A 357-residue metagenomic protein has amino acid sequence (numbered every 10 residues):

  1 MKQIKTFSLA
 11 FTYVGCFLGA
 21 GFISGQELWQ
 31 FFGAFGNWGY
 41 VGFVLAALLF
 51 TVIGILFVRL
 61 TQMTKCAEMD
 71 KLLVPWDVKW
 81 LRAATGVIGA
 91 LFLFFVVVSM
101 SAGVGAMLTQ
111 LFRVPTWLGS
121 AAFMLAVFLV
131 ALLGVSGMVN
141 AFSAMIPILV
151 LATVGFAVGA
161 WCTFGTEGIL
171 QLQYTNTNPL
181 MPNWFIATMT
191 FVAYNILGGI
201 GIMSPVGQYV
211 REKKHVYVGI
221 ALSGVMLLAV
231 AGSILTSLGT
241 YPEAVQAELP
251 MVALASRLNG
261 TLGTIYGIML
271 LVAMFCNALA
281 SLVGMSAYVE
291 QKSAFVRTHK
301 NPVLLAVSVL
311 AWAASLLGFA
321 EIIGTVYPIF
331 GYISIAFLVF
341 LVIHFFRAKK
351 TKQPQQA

Functional and structural regions predicted by a protein language model:
K2-I4, A34-G39, T64-F92, Q110-T116 (+2 more regions): Transmembrane-helix boundary/entry motifs in multi-pass membrane transporters
Q3-I4, F31-V58, V216-A229, P328-A336: Extracellular loop-to-transmembrane helix junctions
I4-I23, G42, G89-L93, V97 (+3 more regions): Hydrophobic, membrane-embedded alpha-helices of multi-pass small-molecule transporters
A20, F94, V127, A131 (+2 more regions): Hydrophobic alpha-helical segments and their helix-loop junctions in multi-pass secondary transporters
Q30-G33, L60-M63, S99-L111, M124-M145 (+2 more regions): Membrane-water interface regions at transmembrane-helix termini and the short interhelical loops of multi-pass membrane
L45-D70, S233-S237, Y241: Juxtamembrane transmembrane-helix boundary signature
V104-L108, P115-A122, V130-T163, I323-L341: Membrane-interface loop-to-helix entry segments
N176-T177, L238-G260: Membrane-interface interhelical connector segments
